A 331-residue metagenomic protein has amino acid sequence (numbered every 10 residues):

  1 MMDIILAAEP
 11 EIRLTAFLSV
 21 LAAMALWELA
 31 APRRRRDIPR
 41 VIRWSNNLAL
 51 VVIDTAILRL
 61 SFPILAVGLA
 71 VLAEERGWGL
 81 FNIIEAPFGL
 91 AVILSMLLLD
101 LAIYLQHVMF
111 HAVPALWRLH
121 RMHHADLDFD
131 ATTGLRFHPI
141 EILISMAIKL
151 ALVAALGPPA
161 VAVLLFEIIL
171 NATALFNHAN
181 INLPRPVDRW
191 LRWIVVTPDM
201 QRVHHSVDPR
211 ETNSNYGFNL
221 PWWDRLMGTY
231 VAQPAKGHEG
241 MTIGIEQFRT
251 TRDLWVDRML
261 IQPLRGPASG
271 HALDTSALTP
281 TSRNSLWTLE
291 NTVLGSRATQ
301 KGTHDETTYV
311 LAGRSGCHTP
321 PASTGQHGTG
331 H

Functional and structural regions predicted by a protein language model:
M1-P10: Short, strongly hydrophobic alpha-helical membrane anchors
M2-D3, V71-I83: Membrane-interface helix termini and inter-helical loops of multi-pass transporters
I12-R13, I38-V52: Loop-to-helix transition at the N-terminal end of transmembrane alpha-helices
A25-S45: Membrane-interface helix-loop junction between the first two transmembrane segments
V52-L65, L80-G240: Membrane-embedded catalytic scaffold of the fatty acid hydroxylase/desaturase
H238-E290: A membrane-cytosol interface segment of integral membrane proteins
